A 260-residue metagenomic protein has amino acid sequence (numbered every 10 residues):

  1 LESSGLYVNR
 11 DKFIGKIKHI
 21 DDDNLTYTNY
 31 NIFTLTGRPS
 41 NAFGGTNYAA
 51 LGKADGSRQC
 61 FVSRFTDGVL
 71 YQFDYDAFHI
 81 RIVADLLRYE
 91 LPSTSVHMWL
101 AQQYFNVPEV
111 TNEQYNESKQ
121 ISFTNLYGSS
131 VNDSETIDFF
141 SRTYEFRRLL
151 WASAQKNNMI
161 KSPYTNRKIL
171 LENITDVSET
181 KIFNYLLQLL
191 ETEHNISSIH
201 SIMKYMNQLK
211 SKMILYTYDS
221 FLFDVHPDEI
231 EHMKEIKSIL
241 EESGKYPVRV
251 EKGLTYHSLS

Functional and structural regions predicted by a protein language model:
L1-N112, S162-M206, K210-H226, M233-L240: Acidic, glycine-rich two-metal-ion catalytic cores of nucleic acid-processing enzymes
S4, V8, S95, D133-I137 (+2 more regions): Serine-centered coil/turn micro-motif
S40, F123, R249-E251: Residues in well-ordered beta-strands of folded domains
R64-H79, Q120-D138: Conserved catalytic palm subdomain of right-hand nucleotidyl-transferase polymerases, strongest for RNA-directed enzymes
L87, N112-Y127: Amphipathic, charged-and-aliphatic alpha-helical interface segments that function as noncatalytic docking
P92, F105-S118, R142-A152: Short, surface-exposed acidic
S129-S134, T143-L186, D224, D228-S260: C-terminal polymerase-core module
S141-T143, T217-Y218: Active/binding-pocket-proximal capping segment
